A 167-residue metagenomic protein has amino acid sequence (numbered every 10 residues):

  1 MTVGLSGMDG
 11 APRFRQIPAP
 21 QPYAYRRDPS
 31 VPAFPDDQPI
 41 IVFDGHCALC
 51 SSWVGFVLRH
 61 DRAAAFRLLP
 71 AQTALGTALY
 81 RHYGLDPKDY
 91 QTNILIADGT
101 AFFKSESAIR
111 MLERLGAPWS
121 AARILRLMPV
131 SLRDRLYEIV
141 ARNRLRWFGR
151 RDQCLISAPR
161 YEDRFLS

Functional and structural regions predicted by a protein language model:
T2-P35: Replace "small metal-dependent catalytic modules" with "small catalytic or cofactor-binding modules
M8, A71-A74: A short, conserved beta-to-alpha structural element at the edge of catalytic cores that scaffolds binding
S30-H60: Local sequence-structure signature of Cys/Sec-based thiol-disulfide redox active-site neighborhoods
D37-Q38, A64, Q91: Short coil/turn segments at beta-strand junctions that form active-site/ligand-binding loops
F43, L69-P70, R126: Active-site-adjacent beta-strand anchor residues
L58-L69: Conserved helix-turn-beta segment immediately C-terminal to the redox Cys motif in thioredoxin-like folds
A74-S167: Thiol/selenol-based redox catalytic cores and closely related redox-interacting motifs
